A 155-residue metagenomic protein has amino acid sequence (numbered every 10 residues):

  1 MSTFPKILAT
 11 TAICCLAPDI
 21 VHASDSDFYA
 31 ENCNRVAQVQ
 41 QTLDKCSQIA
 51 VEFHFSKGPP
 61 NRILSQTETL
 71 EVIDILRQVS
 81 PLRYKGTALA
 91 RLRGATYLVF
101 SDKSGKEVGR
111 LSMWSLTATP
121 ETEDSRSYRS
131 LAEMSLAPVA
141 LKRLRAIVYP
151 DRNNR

Functional and structural regions predicted by a protein language model:
M1-A9: Bacterial N-terminal signal peptides that target proteins for export
S2, P18, V139-L141: General helical secondary-structure elements
C15-H22: C-terminal segment of classical bacterial N-terminal signal peptides
H22-R155: Function-determining sites in protein domains
